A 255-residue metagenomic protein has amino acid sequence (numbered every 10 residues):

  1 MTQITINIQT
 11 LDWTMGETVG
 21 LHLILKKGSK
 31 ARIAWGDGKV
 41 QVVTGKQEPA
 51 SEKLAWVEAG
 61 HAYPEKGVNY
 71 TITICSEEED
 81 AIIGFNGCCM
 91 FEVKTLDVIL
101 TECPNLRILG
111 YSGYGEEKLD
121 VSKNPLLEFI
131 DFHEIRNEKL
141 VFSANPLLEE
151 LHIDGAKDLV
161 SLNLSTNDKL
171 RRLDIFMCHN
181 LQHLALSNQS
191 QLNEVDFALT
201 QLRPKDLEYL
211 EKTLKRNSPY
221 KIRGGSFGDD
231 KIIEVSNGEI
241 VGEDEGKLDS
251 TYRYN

Functional and structural regions predicted by a protein language model:
M1-G115, K123-P125, P146, S190 (+1 more regions): N-terminal capping/linker segments that flank leucine-rich repeat
G84, D97, I108-G110, K118 (+8 more regions): Conserved LRR concave beta-strand detector
C89-F91, G110-G113, S122, D131-E134 (+6 more regions): Per-repeat beta-strand-to-loop junction in leucine-rich repeat
F91-L96, Y114-E117, R136-E138, L147-L148 (+5 more regions): Canonical position 11/12 of the leucine-rich repeat
D97-E102, K118-K123, E138-A144, S161-T166 (+1 more regions): Tandem-repeat/low-complexity and Cys-motif detector
